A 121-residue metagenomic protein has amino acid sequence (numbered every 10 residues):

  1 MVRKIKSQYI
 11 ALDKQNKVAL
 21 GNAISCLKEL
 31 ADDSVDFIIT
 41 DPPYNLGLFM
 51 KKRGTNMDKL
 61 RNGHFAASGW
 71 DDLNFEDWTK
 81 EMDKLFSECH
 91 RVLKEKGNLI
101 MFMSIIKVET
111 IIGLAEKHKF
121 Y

Functional and structural regions predicted by a protein language model:
M1-Y121: S-adenosyl-L-methionine-dependent nucleic acid methyltransferase catalytic domains
